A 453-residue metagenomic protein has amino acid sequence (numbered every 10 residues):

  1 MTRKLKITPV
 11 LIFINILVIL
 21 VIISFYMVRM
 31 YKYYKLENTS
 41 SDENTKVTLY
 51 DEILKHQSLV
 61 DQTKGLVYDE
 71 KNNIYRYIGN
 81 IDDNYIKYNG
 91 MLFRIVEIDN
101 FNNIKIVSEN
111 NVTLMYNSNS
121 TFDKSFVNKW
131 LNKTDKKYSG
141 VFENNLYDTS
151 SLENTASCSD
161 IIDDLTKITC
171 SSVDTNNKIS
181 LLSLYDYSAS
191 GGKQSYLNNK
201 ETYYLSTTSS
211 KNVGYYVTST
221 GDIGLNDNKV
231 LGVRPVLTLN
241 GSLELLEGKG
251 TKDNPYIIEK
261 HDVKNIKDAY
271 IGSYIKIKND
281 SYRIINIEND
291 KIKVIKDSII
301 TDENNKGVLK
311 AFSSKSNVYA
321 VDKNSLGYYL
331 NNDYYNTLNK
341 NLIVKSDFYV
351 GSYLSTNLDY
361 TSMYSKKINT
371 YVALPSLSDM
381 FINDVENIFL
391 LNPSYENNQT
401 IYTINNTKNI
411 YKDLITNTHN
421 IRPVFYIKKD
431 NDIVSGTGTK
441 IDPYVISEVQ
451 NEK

Functional and structural regions predicted by a protein language model:
M1-K4, M27, G232, N420: Intrinsically disordered, low-complexity sequence elements enriched in Ser/Thr/Gly/Pro
T2-L17: N-terminal Sec-pathway targeting helices
V18-M30: Hydrophobic alpha-helical membrane-insertion segments, chiefly the h-region of N-terminal signal peptides
Y31-K453: Collagenous Gly-X-Y triple-helix signature in extracellular proteins
